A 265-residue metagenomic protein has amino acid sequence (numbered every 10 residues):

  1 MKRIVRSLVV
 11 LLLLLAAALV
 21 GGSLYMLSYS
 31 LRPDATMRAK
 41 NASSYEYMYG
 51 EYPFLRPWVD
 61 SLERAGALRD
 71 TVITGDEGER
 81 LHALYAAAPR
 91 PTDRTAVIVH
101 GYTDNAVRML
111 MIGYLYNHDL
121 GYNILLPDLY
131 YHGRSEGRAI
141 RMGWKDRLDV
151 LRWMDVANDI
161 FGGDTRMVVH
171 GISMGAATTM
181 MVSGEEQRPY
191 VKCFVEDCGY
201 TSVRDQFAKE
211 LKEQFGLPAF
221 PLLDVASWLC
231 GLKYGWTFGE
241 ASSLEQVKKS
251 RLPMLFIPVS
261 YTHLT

Functional and structural regions predicted by a protein language model:
L15-V72: An N-terminal hydrophobic leader/cap segment in hydrolases
Y102-L115: The serine-hydrolase catalytic nucleophile loop
N117-E136: Conserved alpha/beta-hydrolase
I140-F161: Alpha/beta-hydrolase active-site loop
G163-I172: Alpha/beta-hydrolase fold nucleophile elbow
M181-W236: Hydrolase active-site cap/lid region
S250, F256-P258: Short beta-strand/loop motif that positions the catalytic acidic residue of the alpha/beta-hydrolase fold
T262-T265: Conserved small/polar residues in nucleotide/adenosyl-binding loops
